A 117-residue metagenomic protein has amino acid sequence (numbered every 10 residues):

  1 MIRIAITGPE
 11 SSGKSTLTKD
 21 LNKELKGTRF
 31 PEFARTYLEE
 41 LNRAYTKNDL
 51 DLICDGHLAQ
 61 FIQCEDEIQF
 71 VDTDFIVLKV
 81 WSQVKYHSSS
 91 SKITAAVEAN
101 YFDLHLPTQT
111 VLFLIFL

Functional and structural regions predicted by a protein language model:
M1-R3: Pre-Walker A (Motif I) flank of P-loop NTPase domains
I6: Hydrophobic anchor at the beta1->P-loop junction of P-loop NTPases
E10: The conserved Walker
K14: Conserved lysine of the Walker
K19-I62: Conserved substrate/cofactor phosphate-moiety recognition/catalytic segment in nucleotide-dependent phosphotransferases
P31, V71-T73: Active-site flanking residues adjacent to catalytic metal/cofactor-binding acidic residues
D66-Q69: Loop/turn-to-beta-strand initiation segments
F75-L117: ATP-dependent NMP and nucleoside kinases share a basic, alpha-helical "lid"
